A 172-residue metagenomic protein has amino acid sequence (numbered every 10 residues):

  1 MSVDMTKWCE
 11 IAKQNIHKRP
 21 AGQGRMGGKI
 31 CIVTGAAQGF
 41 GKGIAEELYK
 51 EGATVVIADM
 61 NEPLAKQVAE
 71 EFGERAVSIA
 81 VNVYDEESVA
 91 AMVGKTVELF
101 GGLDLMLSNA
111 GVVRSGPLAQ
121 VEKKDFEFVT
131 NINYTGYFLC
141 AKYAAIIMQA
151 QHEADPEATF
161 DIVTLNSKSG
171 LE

Functional and structural regions predicted by a protein language model:
M1-G27, E153: Non-catalytic terminal and boundary segments that flank Rossmann-like NAD(P)-dependent oxidoreductase
P20-V55: Canonical Rossmann dinucleotide-binding motif of NAD(H)/NADP(H)-dependent dehydrogenases/reductases, specifically
E51-Q67: Conserved glycine-rich Rossmann-like NAD(P)H-binding loop of the short-chain dehydrogenase/reductase
E62-P63, A80-A91, K123: The beta1-alpha1 cofactor-binding region of Rossmann-like NAD(H)/NADP(H)-dependent oxidoreductases
P117-L118, D125-E127: Substrate-binding pocket helix/loop in short-chain dehydrogenase/reductase
A141-K142: A short, exposed helix-loop element centered on a Lys and neighboring polar residues
E153-E172: Catalytic loop of short-chain dehydrogenase/reductase
